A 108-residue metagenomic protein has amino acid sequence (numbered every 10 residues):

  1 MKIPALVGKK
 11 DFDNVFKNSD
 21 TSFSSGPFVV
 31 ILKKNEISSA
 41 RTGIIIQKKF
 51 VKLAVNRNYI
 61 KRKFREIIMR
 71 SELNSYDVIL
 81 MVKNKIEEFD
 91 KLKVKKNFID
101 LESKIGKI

Functional and structural regions predicted by a protein language model:
M1-I108: Positively charged, solvent-exposed patches that mediate nucleic-acid binding
